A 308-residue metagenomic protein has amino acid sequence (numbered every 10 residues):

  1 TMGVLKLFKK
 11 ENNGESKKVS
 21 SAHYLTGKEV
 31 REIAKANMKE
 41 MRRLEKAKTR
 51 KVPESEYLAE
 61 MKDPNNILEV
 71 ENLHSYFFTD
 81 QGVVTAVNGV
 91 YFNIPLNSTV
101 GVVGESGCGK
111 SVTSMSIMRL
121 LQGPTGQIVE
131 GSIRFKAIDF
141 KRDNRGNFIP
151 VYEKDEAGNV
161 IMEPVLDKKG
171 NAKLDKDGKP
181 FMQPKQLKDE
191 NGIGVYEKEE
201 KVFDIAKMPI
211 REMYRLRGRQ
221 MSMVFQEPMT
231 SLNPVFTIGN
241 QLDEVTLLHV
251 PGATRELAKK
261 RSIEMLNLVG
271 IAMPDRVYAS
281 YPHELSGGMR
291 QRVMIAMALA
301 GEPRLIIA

Functional and structural regions predicted by a protein language model:
V103-G104: The feature captures the beta-strand-to-loop junction immediately N-terminal to the Walker
K136, L257-R276: Conserved ABC ATPase "signature" region
D139-N159, K168-K169, K176-S222, L248: ABC ATPase NBD coupling module
L242, I295: Hydrophobic anchor residue at the start of the ABC signature
S280-L285, M289: Conserved ABC ATPase signature
A300-R304: A short, proline-enriched helix->beta-strand linker immediately N-terminal to the Walker B motif in ABC-type P-loop
